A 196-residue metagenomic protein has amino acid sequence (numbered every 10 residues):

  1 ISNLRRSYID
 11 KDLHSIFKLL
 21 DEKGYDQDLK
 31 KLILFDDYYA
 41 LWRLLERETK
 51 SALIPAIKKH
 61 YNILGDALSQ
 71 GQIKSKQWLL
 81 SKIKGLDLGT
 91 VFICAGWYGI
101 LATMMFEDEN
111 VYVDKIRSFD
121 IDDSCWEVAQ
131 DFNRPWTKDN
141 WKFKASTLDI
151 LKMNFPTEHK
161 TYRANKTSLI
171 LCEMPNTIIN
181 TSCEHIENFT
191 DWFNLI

Functional and structural regions predicted by a protein language model:
E22-G89: Class I SAM-dependent methyltransferase Rossmann-like catalytic core, especially the SAM/SAH-binding loop
L86-I100: Conserved class I S-adenosyl-L-methionine
Y98-V113: Conserved SAM-binding loop of SAM-dependent methyltransferases across substrates and taxa, primarily the Class I
E109-V111, L171, F193-I196: Short, conserved loop/helix-junction motifs that constitute active-site signature segments in enzyme catalytic cores
V113-I121: Conserved SAM-binding motif I beta-strand of class I
S124: Conserved Rossmann-like nucleotide-cofactor binding loop
E127-T177: S-adenosyl-L-methionine
C183-L195: A short, conserved alpha-helix within the catalytic core of class I
